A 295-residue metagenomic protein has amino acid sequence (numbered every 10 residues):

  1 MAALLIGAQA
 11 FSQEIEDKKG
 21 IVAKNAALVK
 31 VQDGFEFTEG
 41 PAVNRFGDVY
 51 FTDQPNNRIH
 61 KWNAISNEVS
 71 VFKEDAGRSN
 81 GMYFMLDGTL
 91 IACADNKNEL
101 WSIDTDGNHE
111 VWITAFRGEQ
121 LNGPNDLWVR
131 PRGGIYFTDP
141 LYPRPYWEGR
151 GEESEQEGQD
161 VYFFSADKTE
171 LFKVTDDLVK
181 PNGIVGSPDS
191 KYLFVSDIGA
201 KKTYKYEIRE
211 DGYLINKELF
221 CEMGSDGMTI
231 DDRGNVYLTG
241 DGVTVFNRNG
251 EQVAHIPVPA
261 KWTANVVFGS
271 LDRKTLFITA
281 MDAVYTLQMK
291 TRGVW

Functional and structural regions predicted by a protein language model:
M1-E14: Bacterial Sec-dependent N-terminal signal peptides
F11-W295: Sequence-structural signature of mature extracellular/luminal beta-sheet repeat domains, prominently beta-propellers
